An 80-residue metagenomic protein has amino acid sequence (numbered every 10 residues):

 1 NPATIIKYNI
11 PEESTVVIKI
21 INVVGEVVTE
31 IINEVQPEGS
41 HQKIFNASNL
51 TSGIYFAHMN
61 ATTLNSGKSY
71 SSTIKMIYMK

Functional and structural regions predicted by a protein language model:
N1-K80: C-terminal outer-membrane/trafficking sorting elements
